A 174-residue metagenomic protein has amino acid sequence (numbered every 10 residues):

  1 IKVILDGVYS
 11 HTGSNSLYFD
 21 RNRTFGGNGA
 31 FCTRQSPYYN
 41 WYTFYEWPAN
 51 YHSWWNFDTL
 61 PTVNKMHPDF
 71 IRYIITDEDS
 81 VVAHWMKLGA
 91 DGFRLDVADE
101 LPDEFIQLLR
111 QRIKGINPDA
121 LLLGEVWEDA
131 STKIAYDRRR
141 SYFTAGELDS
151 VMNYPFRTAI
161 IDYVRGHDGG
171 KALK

Functional and structural regions predicted by a protein language model:
I1-K2, T12, L17-D20, R72 (+1 more regions): N-terminal structural segment of carbohydrate-active enzymes
I1-T12, C32-F44, L123: Glycine-rich, aromatic-flanked loop segments that form ligand/cofactor-binding clefts across common enzyme folds
I1-V3, H84-D91: A structural motif corresponding to the C-terminal end of an alpha-helix and its immediate exit/capping segment
S10-H11, S16-G26, V81-A83, D91-K174: Active-site-proximal helices and loops of the catalytic beta/alpha 8
L17-N64, R157-K174: Core domains of carbohydrate- and sulfate-ester-processing enzymes
W41, W47, W54-W55, F70 (+4 more regions): A residue-identity detector for tryptophan
Y51-I71, A98, P102-R110: Active-site cleft segment of glycoside hydrolase catalytic domains centered on the general acid/base Glu
H67-K87: Short, acidic/polar
